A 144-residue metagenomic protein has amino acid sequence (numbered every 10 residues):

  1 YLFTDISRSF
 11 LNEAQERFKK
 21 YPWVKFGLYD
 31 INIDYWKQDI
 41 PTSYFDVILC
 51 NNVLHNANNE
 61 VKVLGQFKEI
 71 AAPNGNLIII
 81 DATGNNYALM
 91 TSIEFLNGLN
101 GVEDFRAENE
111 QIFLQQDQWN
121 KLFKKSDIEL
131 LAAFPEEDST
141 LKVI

Functional and structural regions predicted by a protein language model:
Y1-I144: 4′-phosphopantetheine-dependent carrier domains
